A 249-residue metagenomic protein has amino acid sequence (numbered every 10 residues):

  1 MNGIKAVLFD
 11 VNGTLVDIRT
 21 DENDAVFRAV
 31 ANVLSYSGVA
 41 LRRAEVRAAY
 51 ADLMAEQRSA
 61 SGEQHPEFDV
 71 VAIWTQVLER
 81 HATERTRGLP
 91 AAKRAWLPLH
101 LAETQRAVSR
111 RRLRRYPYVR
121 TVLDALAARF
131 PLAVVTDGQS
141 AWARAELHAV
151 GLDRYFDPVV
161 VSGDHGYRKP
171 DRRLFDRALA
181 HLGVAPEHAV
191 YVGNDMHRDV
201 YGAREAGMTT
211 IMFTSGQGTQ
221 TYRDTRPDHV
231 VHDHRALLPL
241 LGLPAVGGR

Functional and structural regions predicted by a protein language model:
M1-A48: Active-site neighborhood of HAD-like aspartate-dependent phosphohydrolases
M1-V7, T20, L41-A44, R120-D124 (+1 more regions): Asp-based, Mg2+/Mn2+-dependent phosphohydrolase catalytic module
L15-D17, A60, H165: Short histidine/acidic/glycine/proline-rich micro-motifs that form metal- and phosphate-coordinating active-site loops
N23, A40-A44, E63-E67, P90-A91 (+1 more regions): Alpha-helix N-cap/helix-initiation sites
N23-L34, R47-M54, W74, L78 (+2 more regions): Hydrophobic alpha-helical core bundles mediating ligand binding, dimerization, or RNAP-core interactions
V26, V70-I73, L174-F175, L237: Hydrophobic alpha-helical packing elements
A51-T104: A metal-dependent, Asp-based hydrolase signature
H65-V71, R87, R106-A133, R144 (+1 more regions): Short, acidic loop-to-helix structural element flanking the phosphoryl-transfer center in phosphate-processing enzymes
